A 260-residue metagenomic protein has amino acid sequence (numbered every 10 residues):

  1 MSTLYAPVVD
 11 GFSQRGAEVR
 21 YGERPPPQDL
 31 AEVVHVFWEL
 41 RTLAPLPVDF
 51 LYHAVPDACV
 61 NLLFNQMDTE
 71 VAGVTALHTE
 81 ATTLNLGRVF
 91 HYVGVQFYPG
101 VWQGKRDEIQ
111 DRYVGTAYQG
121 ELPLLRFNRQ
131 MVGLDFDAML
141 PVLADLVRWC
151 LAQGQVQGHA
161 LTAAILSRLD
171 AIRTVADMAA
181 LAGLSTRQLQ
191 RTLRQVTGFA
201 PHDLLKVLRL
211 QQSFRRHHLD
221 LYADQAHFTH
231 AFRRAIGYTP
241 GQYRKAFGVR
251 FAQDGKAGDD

Functional and structural regions predicted by a protein language model:
M1-D177, A182-T186, F199-P201, R215-T239 (+1 more regions): Alpha-helical bundle regulatory/interaction domains
Q190: Conserved glycine-centered beta->alpha loop in an early N-terminal alpha/beta scaffold
R194-T197, L205-F214, I236: C-terminal flanking helix
